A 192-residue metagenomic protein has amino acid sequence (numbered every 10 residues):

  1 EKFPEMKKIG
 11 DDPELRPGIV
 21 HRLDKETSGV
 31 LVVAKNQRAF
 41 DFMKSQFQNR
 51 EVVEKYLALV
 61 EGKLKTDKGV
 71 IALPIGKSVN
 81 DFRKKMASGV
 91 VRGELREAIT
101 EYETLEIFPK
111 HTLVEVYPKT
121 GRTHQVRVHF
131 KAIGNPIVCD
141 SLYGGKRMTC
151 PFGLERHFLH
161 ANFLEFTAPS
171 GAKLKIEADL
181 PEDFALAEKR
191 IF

Functional and structural regions predicted by a protein language model:
E1-F192: RNA pseudouridine synthases
